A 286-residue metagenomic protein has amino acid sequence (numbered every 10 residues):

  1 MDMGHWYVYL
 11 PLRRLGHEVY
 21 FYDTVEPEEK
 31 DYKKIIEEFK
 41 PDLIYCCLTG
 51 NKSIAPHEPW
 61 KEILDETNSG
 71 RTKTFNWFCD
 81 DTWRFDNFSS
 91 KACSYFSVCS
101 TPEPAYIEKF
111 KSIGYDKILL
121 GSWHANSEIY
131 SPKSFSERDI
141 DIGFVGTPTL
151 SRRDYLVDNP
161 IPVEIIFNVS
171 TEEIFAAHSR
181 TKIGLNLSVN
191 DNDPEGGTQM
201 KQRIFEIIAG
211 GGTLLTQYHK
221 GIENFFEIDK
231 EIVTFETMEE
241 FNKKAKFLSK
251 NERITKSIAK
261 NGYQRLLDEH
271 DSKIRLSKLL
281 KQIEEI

Functional and structural regions predicted by a protein language model:
M1-F39, C46-I63, F85-S90, S94-I228 (+3 more regions): Nucleotide-sugar donor-binding catalytic core of glycosyltransferases
D65-D81: Active-site proximal beta-strand in glycosyltransferases
S69, E227, L267: Short conserved AdoMet
S179, F205, K243, R253 (+1 more regions): A broad detector of short, well-ordered amphipathic alpha-helices that serve as recognition/interaction surfaces
I232-M238, F247-E252: Conserved acidic donor-binding segment of nucleotide-sugar-dependent glycosyltransferases
M238-K246, G262, S272: Catalytic phosphate/metal-binding cores of nucleic-acid and nucleotide-processing enzymes, i.e., regions that mediate
K250-K281: A charged, aromatic-enriched C-terminal amphipathic alpha-helix characteristic of glycosyltransferases across folds
